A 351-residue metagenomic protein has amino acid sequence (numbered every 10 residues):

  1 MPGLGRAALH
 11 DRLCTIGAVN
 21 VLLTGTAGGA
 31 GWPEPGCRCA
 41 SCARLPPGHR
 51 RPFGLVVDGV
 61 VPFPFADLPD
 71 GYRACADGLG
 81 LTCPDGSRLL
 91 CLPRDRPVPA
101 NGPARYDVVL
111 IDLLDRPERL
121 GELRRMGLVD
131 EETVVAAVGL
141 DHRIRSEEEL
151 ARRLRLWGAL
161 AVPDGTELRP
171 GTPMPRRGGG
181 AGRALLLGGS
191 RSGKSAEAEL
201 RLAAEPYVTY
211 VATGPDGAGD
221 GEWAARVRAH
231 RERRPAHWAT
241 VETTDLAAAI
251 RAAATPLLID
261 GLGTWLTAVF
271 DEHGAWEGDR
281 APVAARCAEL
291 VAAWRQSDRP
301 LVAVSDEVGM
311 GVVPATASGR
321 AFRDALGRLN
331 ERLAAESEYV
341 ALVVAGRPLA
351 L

Functional and structural regions predicted by a protein language model:
M1-H10: Compositionally biased, low-complexity flexible segments
L13-A104, P163-R176: Core dinuclear metal-dependent hydrolase active-site scaffold
Y72-A76, R152-G165, G180, M310-R332: Short, electropositive alpha-helical surface patch
R96-P175: Cap/insert and terminal regions of metallo-dependent hydrolase folds
V98, R116-L128, A196-A203, A285-R295 (+1 more regions): A short, acidic, amphipathic alpha-helical segment used as a generic capping/interface helix at domain edges
G180-A184, G189: Pre-Walker A (Motif I) flank of P-loop NTPase domains
G188-A252: Conserved P-loop
L266-L351: Replace "adjacent to P-loop NTPase cores in ATP/GTP-dependent enzymes" with "adjacent to NTP-binding cores
